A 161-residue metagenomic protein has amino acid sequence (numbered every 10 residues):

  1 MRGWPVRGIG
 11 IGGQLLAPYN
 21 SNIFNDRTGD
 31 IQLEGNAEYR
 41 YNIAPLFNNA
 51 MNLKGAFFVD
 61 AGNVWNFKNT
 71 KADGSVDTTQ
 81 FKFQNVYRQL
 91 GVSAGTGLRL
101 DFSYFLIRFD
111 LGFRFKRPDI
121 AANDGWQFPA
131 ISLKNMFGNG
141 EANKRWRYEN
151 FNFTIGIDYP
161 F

Functional and structural regions predicted by a protein language model:
M1-N52, F57-Q89, N135, N139-G140 (+2 more regions): C-terminal outer-membrane beta-barrel translocator/porin domains of Gram-negative envelope proteins and their
G35-Y39, F57, A94-L98, I107-L111 (+1 more regions): Membrane-embedded beta-strands that build the outer-membrane beta-barrel scaffold
A44-F47, L100, Y104-R108: Repeated loop/turn-to-beta-strand initiation elements of outer-membrane beta-barrel proteins
K54-G55, D60, R99, R114-K116 (+2 more regions): Flexible, small/polar- and glycine-enriched "cap/hinge" segments at structural transition points
N66-K68, P118-A122: Outer-membrane beta-barrel proteins
L100-F102, R145-F161: Outer-membrane beta-barrel "beta-signal"
I120-G125, K144-W146: Outer-membrane beta-barrel translocator/channel fold
Q127-N135: Acidic, Ser/Thr-rich peripheral helices and adjacent loops at domain boundaries
